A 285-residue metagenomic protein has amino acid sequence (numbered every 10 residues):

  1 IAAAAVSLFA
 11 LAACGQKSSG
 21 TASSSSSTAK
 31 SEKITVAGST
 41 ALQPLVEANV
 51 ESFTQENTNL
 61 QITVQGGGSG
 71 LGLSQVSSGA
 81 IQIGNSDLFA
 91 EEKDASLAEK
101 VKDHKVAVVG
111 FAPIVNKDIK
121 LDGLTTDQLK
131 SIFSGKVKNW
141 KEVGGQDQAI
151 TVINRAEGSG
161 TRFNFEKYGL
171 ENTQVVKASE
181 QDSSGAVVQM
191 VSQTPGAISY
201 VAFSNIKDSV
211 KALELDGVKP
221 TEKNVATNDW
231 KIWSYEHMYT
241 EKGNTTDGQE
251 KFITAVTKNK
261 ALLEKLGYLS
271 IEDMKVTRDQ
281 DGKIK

Functional and structural regions predicted by a protein language model:
I1-A5: Sec-dependent N-terminal signal peptides
F9-A13: C-terminal motif of bacterial Sec signal peptides marking the signal peptidase cleavage site
C14-N57, Q61, G67-G70, Q75-S77 (+3 more regions): Exported/periplasmic ABC-transporter solute-binding proteins
